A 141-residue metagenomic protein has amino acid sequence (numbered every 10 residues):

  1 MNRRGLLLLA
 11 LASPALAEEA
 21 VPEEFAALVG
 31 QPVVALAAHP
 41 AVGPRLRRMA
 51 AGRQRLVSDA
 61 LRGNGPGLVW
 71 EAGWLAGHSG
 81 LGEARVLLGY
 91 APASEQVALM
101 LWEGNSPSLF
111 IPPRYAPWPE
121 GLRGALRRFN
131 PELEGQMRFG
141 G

Functional and structural regions predicted by a protein language model:
M1, D59, G67-L68, E95 (+2 more regions): Generic preference for hydrophobic/aromatic residues in regular secondary structure cores
R3-L7: N-terminal export leaders
L9-A17: Hydrophobic h-region of N-terminal signal peptides that target proteins for export in Gram-negative bacteria
E18-L75, F139-G141: N-terminal secretory signal peptides
E19-V33, A37-P40, N105-G141: C-terminal partner/receptor-binding element of secreted or periplasmic proteins
W74-F129: Surface-exposed, polar helix/loop patches in the mature regions of secreted/periplasmic/lumenal proteins that form
